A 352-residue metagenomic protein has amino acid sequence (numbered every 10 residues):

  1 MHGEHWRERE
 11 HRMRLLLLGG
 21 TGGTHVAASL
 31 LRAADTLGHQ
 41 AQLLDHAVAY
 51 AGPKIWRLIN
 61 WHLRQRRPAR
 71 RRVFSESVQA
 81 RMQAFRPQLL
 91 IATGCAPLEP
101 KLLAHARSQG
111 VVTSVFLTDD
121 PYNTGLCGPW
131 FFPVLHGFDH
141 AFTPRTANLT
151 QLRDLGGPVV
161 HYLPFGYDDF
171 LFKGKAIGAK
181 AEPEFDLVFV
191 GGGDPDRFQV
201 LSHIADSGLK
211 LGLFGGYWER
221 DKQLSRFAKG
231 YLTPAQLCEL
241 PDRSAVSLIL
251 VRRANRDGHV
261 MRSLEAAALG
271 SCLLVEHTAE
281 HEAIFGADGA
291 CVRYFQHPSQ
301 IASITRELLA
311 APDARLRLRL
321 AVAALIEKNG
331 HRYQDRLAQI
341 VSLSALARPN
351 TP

Functional and structural regions predicted by a protein language model:
H2-L63, A69-S77, F85, T93-K101 (+2 more regions): Nucleotide-sugar donor-binding catalytic core of glycosyltransferases
T93-G94, A106-T113: Short, conserved structural micro-motifs that define repeat-unit consensus positions and nucleotide-binding loops
S114-L126: A short, histidine- and acid-enriched strand-loop-helix "catalytic/donor-clamping" loop that lines the nucleotide-sugar
V260, C291-P298, E307-D313: Conserved acidic donor-binding segment of nucleotide-sugar-dependent glycosyltransferases
L309-S342: A charged, aromatic-enriched C-terminal amphipathic alpha-helix characteristic of glycosyltransferases across folds
S344-P352: Generic C-terminal helix-cap and adjacent flexible tail
